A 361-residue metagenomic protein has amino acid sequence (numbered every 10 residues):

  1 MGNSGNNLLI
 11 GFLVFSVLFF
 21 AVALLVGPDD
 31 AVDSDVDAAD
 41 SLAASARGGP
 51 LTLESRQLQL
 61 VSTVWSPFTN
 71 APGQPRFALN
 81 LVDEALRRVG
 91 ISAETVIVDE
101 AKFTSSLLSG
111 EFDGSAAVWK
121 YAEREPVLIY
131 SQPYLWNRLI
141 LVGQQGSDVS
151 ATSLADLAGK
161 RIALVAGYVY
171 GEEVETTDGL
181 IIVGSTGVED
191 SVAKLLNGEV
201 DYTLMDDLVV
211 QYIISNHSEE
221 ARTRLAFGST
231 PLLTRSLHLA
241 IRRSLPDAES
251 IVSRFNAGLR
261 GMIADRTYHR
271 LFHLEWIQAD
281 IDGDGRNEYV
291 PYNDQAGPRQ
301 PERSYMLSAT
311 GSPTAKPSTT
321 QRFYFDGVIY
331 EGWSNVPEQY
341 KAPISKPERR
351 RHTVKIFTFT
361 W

Functional and structural regions predicted by a protein language model:
A38-P126, L307-W361: Extracytoplasmic small-molecule ligand-binding "clamshell" domains of the periplasmic binding protein/Venus flytrap
S62-V64, W136-I140, E220-N256, D282-P298: Periplasmic-binding protein-like
L79-R87, S236-A279: Extended ligand-binding regions for polar small-molecule ligands
V82-G90, L154, A166-V188, V192 (+2 more regions): Ligand-binding cleft/hinge of the Venus flytrap
E94-S105, V183-A193, N197: Short helix-initiation/N-cap motifs at beta->coil->alpha
S105, A117-P126, D201-L233: A ligand-binding cleft/hinge motif common to bilobed small-molecule-binding domains
G143-I162: Flexible hinge/capping segments at coil-to-helix
V169-V183, A257-G297, F323-T360: Ligand-binding clefts/hinges and TM-proximal coupling segments of bilobed small-molecule sensing domains
